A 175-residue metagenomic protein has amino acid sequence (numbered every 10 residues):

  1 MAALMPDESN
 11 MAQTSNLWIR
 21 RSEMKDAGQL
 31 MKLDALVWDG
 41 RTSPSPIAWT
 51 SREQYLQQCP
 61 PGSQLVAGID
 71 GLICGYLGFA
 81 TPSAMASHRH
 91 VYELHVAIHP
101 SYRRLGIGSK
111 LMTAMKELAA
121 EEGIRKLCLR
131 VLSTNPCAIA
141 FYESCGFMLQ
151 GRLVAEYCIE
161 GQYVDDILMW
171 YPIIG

Functional and structural regions predicted by a protein language model:
M1-K25, I167, I173-G175: Conserved N-terminal entry element of GNAT/NAT acetyltransferase domains
L17, M24-K25, L36-S101, M112-T113 (+2 more regions): Acetyl-CoA-dependent GNAT
L30, D34: Hydrophobic pocket/interface hotspot
G62, V164-L168: Short hydrophobic/aromatic beta-strand or adjacent loop that forms the aromatic wall/cage of a ligand/substrate-binding
T81, C128-V131, E143, M148-D165: Conserved catalytic-core motifs of GNAT/GCN5-like acyltransferases
R104-E117, A140-S144: Conserved acetyl-CoA-binding loop-helix of GNAT-fold acetyltransferases
M112, N135-A138, A155-E160: Short glycine/proline-centered loop/turn elements that form peptide/ligand docking sites
A119-R130: Conserved GNAT acetyl-CoA-binding A-motif
